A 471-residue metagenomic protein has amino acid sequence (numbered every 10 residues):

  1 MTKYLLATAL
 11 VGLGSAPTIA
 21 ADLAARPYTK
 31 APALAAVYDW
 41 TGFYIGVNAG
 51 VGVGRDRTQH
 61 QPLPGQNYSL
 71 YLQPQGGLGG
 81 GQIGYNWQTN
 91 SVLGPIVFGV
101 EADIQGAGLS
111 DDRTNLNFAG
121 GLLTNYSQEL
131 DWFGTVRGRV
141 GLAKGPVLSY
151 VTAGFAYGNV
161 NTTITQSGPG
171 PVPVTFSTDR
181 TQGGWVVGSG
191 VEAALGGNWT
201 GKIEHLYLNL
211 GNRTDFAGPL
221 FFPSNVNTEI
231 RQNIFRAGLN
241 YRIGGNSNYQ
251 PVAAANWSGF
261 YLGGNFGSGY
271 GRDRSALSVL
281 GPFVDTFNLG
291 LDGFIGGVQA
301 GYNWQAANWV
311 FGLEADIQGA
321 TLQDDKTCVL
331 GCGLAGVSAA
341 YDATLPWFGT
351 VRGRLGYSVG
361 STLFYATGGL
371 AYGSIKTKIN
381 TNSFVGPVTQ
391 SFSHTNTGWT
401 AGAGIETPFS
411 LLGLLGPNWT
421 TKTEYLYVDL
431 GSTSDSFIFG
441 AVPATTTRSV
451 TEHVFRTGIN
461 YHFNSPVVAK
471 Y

Functional and structural regions predicted by a protein language model:
T2-Y471: Gram-negative outer-membrane beta-barrel domains
